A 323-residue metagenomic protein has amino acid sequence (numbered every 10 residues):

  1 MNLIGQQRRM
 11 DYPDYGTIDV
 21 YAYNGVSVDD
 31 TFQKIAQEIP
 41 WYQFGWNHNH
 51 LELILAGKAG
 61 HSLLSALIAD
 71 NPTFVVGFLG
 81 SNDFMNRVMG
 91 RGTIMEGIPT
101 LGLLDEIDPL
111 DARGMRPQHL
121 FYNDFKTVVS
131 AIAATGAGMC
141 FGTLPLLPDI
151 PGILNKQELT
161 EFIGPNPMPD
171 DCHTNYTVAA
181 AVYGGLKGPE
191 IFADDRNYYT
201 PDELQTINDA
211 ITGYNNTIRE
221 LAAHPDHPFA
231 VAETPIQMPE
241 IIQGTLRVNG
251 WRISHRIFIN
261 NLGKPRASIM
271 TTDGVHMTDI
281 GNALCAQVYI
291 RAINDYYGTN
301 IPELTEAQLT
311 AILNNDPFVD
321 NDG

Functional and structural regions predicted by a protein language model:
M1-N123, T305-D320: Conserved SGNH/GDSL esterase-like catalytic core that processes O-acyl groups on lipids and polysaccharides
V26-V28, S81-N86, P145-D149, I236-E240 (+1 more regions): Solvent-exposed loop/turn segments at secondary-structure junctions within structured extracellular/periplasmic domains
Q33-I54, N82-H119, L146-T212: Serine-dependent acyl-ester chemistry module
S62, R116, L120-T127, D202 (+5 more regions): Extracytoplasmic/secreted proteins, especially bacterial periplasmic and envelope-associated proteins
F78, G142-T143: Alpha/beta-hydrolase-fold catalytic nucleophile elbow
A134-G138: A short helix->loop->beta-strand "cap" motif at the edges of active sites that frequently abuts
G152-D209, N216-H276: Mobile gating loops/cap/lid regions near enzyme active sites that modulate substrate access
A210, Y214, F258-V319: Histidine-centered active-site loop/cap adjacent to the catalytic His in serine esterases/O-acetyl transfer systems
